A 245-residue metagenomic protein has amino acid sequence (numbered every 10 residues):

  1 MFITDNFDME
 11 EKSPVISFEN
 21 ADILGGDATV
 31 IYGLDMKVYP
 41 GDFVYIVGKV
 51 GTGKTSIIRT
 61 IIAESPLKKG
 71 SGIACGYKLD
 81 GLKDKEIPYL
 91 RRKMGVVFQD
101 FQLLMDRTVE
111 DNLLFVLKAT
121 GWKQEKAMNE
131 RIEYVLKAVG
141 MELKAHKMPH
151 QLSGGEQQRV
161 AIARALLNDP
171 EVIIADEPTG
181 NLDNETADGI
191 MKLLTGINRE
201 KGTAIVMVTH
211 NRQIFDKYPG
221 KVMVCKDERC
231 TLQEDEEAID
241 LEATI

Functional and structural regions predicted by a protein language model:
I62: Helix-to-loop junction immediately C-terminal to a conserved catalytic motif
G70-L79: Conserved ABC transporter NBD signature motif
L79-G95, E200: ABC ATPase NBD coupling module
D106-F115: Short coil-to-helix segment of the ABC ATPase nucleotide-binding domain corresponding to the Q-loop/switch region
M148-Q158: Conserved ABC ATPase signature
D169: Conserved catalytic motifs of ABC-family nucleotide-binding domains
I173-D176: Catalytic Walker B motif of ABC-type/P-loop ATPase nucleotide-binding domains
